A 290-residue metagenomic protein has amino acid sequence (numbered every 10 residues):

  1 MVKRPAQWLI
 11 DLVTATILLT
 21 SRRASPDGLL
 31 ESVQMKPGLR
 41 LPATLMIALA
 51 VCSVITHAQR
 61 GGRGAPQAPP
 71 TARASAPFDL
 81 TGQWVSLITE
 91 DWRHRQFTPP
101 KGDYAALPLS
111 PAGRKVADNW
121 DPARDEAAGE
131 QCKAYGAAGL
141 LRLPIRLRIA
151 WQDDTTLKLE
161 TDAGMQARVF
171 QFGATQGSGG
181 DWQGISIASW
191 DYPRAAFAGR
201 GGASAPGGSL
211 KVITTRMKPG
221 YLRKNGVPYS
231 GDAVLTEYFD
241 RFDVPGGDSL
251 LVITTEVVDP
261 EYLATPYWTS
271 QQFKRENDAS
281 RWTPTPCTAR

Functional and structural regions predicted by a protein language model:
R4, R22-R23, R40: Basic polycationic patches enriched in arginine
W8, V33-T44: Bacterial N-terminal signal peptides that target proteins for export
T16, A24-Q34: Short, Lys/Arg-enriched N-terminal segments with co-localized hydrophobic residues within the first ~10-30 amino acids
R22-R23, V33, S53-Q59, P77: N-terminal start and proteolytic maturation junction detector
A43-S53: Bacterial N-terminal signal peptides
H57-R290: PEST-like low-complexity, intrinsically disordered acidic/proline/serine-rich tracts that flank trafficking/processing
